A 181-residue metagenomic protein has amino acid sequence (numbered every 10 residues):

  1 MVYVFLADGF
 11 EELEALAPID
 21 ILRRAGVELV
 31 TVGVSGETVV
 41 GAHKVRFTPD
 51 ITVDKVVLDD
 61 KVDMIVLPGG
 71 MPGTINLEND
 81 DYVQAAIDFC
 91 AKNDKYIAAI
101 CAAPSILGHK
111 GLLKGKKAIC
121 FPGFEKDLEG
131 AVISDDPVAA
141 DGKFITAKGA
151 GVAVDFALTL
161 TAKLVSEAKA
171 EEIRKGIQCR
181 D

Functional and structural regions predicted by a protein language model:
M1-N93, I106-H109, K114-G115, D127-D135 (+1 more regions): Extended, subdomain-level signal for the structured scaffold at the beginning of enzyme domains
N93-I100: ADP-ribose/adenylate-binding Rossmann-like module
A140: Cytochrome P450 catalytic-domain "roof"
